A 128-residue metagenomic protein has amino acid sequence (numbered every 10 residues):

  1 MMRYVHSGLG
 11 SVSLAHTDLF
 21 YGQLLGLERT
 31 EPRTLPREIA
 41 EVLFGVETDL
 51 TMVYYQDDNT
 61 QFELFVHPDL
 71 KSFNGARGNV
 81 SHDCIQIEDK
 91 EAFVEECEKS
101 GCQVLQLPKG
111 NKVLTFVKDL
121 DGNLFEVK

Functional and structural regions predicted by a protein language model:
Y4-V5, G78-H82: Eukaryotic phosphotyrosine signaling hubs
L9, P32, I85, E91-K128: Vicinal oxygen chelate
G10-N59: Core segments of cupin and vicinal oxygen chelate
L14, K90-E91: Residues at or immediately preceding the N-termini of alpha-helices
T17, H82-Q86: Active-site scaffold segments
D58-Q61, D121-N123: Short acidic/polar mixed-charge low-complexity motifs
F65-L70: Acetyl-CoA-dependent GNAT
F73-G78, L105: A short, polar/proline- and glycine-enriched secondary-structure boundary/capping micro-motif
